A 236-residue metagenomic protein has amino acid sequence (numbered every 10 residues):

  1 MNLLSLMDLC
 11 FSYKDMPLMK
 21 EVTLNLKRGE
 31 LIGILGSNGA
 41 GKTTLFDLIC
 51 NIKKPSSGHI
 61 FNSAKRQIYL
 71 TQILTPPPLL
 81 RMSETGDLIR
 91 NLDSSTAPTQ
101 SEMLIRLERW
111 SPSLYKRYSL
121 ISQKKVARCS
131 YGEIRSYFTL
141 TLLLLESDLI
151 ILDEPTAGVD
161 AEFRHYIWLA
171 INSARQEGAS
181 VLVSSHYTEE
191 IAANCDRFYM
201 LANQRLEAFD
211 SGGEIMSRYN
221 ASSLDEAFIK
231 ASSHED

Functional and structural regions predicted by a protein language model:
L35-S37: The feature captures the beta-strand-to-loop junction immediately N-terminal to the Walker
C50-N91: ABC ATPase nucleotide-binding domain signature region
I150-E154: Catalytic Walker B motif of ABC-type/P-loop ATPase nucleotide-binding domains
A161-F163: Helix N-cap at the start of a conserved alpha-helix in ABC-type nucleotide-binding domains
S184-H186: H-loop/switch region of ABC-family ATPase nucleotide-binding domains
I191-A193: A short, surface-exposed alpha-helical micro-motif characterized by mixed small hydrophobic and charged/polar residues
